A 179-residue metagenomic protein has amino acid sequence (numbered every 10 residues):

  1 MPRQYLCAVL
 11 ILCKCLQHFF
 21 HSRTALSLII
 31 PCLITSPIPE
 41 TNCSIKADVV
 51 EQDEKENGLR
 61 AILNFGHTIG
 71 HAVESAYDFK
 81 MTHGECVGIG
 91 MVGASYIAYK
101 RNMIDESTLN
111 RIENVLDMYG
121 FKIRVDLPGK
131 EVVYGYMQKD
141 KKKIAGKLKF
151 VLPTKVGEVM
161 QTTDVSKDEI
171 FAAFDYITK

Functional and structural regions predicted by a protein language model:
M1-I11: Low-complexity, glycine/proline/serine-enriched flexible coil segments that act as short hinges or interruptions within
L6, H18, I29, I34-S36: Short, intrinsically disordered low-complexity segments enriched in Ser/Thr with adjacent Pro
A8-V9, H21-A25, H71: Alpha-helical and His/Cys-centered functional microenvironments
L16, F20-R23, M103-K179: C-terminal charged capping/lid subdomain of soluble metabolic enzymes
L16-Q17, I29, G58, C86 (+1 more regions): Residues at the start of alpha-helices and the adjacent loop-to-helix junctions
R23, P31-S44: Short, compositionally biased segments
A25, D48-E51, K55, K143-G146: Intrinsically disordered or highly flexible coil/loop and linker segments, enriched in small and charged/polar residues
I38-E131: Active-site segments that bind and position negatively charged phosphate/pyrophosphate groups
